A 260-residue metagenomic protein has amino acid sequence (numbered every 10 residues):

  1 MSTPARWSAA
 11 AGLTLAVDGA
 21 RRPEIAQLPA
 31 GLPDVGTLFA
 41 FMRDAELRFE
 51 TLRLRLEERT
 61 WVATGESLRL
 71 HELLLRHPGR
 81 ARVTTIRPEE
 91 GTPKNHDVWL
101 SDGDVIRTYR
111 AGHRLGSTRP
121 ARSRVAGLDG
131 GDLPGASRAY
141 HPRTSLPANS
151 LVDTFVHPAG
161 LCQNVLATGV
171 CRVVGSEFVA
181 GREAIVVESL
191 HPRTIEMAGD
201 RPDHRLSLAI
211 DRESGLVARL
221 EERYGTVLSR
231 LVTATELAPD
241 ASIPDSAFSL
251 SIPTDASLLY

Functional and structural regions predicted by a protein language model:
S2-L32, A111-G116, P120-A121, L128 (+5 more regions): Non-transmembrane domains of secretory- and envelope-associated proteins
S2-W7, G12-R122, V186, H204-L206 (+2 more regions): N-terminal mature ectodomain segment of secretory-pathway/periplasmic proteins
A26-F41, L47-E50, L100-I185, S189-L190 (+2 more regions): Flexible, processing/modification-adjacent segments and terminal tails in exported/periplasmic/extracellular proteins
D44-E46, A63, L73, L161-Q163 (+3 more regions): Generic marker of residues within folded, mature protein domains
R55-E57, R76, T84-I86, V174 (+4 more regions): A structural detector for beta-sheet-dominated domains
E58, R69, D97, P147 (+6 more regions): Functionally constrained cores in energy, signaling, and assembly domains
